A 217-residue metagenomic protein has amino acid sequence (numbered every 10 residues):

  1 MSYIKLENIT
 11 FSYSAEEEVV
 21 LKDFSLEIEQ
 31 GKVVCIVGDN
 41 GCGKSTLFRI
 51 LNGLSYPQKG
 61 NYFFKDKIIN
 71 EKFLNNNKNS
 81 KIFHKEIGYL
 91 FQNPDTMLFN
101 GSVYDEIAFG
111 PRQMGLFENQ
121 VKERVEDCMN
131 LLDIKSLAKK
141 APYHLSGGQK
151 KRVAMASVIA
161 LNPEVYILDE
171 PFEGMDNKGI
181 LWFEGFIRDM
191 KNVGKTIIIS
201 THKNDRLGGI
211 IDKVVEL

Functional and structural regions predicted by a protein language model:
V37-D39: The feature captures the beta-strand-to-loop junction immediately N-terminal to the Walker
N52: Helix-to-loop junction immediately C-terminal to a conserved catalytic motif
G60-K72, F83: Conserved ABC transporter NBD signature motif
N119-L137: Conserved ABC ATPase "signature" region
A141-L145, Q149: Conserved ABC ATPase signature
Y166-E170: Catalytic Walker B motif of ABC-type/P-loop ATPase nucleotide-binding domains
T201-H202: H-loop/switch region of ABC-family ATPase nucleotide-binding domains
